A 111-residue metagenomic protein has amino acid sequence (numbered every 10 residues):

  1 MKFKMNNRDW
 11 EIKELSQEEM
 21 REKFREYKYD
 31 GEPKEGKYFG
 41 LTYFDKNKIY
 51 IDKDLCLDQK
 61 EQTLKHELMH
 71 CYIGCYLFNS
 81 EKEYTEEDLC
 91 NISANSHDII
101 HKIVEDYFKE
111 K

Functional and structural regions predicted by a protein language model:
M1-Q59, C75, N79, E83 (+1 more regions): Active-site scaffold of zinc-dependent metalloenzymes
Y29-G31, L68, K109-E110: Short, charged/polar low-complexity linear motifs in solvent-exposed/disordered segments
N47-I49, C71, E87, K102: Residue-level marker of intrinsically disordered, low-complexity segments enriched for small/polar residues
E61, K65, E86-L89: Hydrophobic (often cysteine-bearing) scaffold residues that line and stabilize catalytic clefts of nucleotide/cofactor
Q62-G74: Active-site recognition of the HExxH zinc-binding catalytic motif
S80-K111: Post-HExxH zinc-binding segment in Zn-dependent metallohydrolases
